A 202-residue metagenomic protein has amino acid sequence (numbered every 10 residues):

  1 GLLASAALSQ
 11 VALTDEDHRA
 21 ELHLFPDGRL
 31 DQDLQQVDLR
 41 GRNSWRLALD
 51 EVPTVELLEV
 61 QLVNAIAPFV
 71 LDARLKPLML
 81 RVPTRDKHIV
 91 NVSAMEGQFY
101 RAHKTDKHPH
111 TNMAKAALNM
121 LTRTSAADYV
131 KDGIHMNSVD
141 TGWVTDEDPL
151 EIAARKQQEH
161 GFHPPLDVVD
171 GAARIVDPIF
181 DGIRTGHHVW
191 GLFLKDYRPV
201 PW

Functional and structural regions predicted by a protein language model:
G1-D27, R155-W202: C-terminal helical subdomain
G1-F69: Catalytic Tyr-X3-Lys loop
L39-G41, R85-Y100, H135-D140, K195: Structural signature of the Rossmann-like NAD(P)-dependent dehydrogenase/reductase core
D72, A114: Active-site helix of classical SDR
R74-R85: A short helix-coil junction within the Rossmann-fold of NAD(P)-dependent oxidoreductases
Y100-A102, G142-A153: Short beta-loop-alpha junction of Rossmann-like oxidoreductase domains
A102-H110: Active-site loop-to-helix junction immediately N-terminal to the catalytic Tyr of the SDR YXXXK motif in Rossmann-fold
T124-I134: Active-site-adjacent segment of SDR/Rossmann-fold oxidoreductases
